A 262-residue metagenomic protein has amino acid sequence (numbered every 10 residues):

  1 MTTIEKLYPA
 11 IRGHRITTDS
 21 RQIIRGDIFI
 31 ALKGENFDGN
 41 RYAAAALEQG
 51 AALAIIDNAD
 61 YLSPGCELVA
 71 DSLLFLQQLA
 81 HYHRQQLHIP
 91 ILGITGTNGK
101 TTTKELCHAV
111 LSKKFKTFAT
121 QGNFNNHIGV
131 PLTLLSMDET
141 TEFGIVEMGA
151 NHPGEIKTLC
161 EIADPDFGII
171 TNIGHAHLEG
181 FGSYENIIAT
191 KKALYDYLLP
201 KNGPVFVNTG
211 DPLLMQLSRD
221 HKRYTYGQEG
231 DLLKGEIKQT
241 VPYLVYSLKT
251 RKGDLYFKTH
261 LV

Functional and structural regions predicted by a protein language model:
M1-Q78, Y82, Y256: N-terminal leader/targeting and accessory segments in enzymes
E5, A10-I11, K33, E185 (+3 more regions): Adenine nucleotide phosphate-binding catalytic loops in nucleotide-utilizing enzymes
T18, A31, I56, L68-V69 (+5 more regions): Structural signal for conserved beta-strand scaffold positions within catalytic alpha/beta enzyme cores
R21, G34-E35, D71, G99 (+3 more regions): Structured loop/turn residues at secondary-structure junctions
Q22-I23, S72-L76, N126, E229-K234 (+1 more regions): A short acidic, often aromatic-flanked loop/helix-cap motif at beta-alpha or helix-coil junctions that lines enzyme
L53-Y61, T209-L213, Q228-E229: Short, polar loop motifs at secondary-structure junctions
Y61-E67, P131-T133, G180-G182, I237: Short secondary-structure transition/capping segments
F75-T209, L213-K222, T250: Phosphate-binding loop of NTP-binding sites
